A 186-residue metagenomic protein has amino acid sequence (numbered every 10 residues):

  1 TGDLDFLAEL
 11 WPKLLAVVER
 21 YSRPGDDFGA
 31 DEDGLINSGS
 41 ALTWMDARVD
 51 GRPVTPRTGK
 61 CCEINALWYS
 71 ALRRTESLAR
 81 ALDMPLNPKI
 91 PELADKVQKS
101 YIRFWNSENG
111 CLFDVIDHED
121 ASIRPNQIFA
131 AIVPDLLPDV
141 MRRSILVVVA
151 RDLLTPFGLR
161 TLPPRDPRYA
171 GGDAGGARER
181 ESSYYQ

Functional and structural regions predicted by a protein language model:
T1-A47, C61-N65, Y69: Aromatic-rich carbohydrate-recognition surfaces in CAZymes
T1-F6, R20, A66-P85, F129-V140: Well-ordered alpha-helical scaffold segments within catalytic/enzyme domains
D5-A8, R52-A66, P85-K89, D117-A121: Alpha-helix capping and helix-loop boundary segments enriched in small/acidic/polar residues
A8-S22, Y69, R73, P88-I102 (+1 more regions): Hydrophobic core segments within long, regular secondary-structure runs in both alpha- and beta-rich folds
D26-K60, K96-Q186: Extended glycan-interaction surfaces of carbohydrate-active proteins
